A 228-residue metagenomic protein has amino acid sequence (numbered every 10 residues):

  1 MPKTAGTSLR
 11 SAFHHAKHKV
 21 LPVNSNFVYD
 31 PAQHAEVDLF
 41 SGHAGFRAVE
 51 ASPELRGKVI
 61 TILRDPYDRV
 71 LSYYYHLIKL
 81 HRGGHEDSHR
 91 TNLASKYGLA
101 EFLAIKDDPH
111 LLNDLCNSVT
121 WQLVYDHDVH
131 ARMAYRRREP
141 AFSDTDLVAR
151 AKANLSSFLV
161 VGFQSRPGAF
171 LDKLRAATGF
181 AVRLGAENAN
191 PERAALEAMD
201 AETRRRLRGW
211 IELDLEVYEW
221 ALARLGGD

Functional and structural regions predicted by a protein language model:
M1-Y29, D38-A51: A cross-family signal for N-terminal binding/gating loops and helix N-caps that shape access to the active site
K3, V160-Q164, R204: Short, charged/polar micro-motifs that form catalytic or ligand-binding hotspots
A5, D65, G162, L174 (+3 more regions): A residue-level signal for conserved active-site and pocket-lining positions in enzyme catalytic cores
R10, H14, Y67, L71 (+2 more regions): Non-transmembrane alpha-helical segments in soluble domains of secreted/periplasmic/extracellular proteins
A16, Y75-K79, L225: Single-residue recognition of alpha-helix boundary sites
V28-A32, E36-I62, D68-R183: PAPS-dependent sulfotransferase catalytic domain
L39-E50, V182-D228: PAPS-dependent sulfotransferase catalytic core
